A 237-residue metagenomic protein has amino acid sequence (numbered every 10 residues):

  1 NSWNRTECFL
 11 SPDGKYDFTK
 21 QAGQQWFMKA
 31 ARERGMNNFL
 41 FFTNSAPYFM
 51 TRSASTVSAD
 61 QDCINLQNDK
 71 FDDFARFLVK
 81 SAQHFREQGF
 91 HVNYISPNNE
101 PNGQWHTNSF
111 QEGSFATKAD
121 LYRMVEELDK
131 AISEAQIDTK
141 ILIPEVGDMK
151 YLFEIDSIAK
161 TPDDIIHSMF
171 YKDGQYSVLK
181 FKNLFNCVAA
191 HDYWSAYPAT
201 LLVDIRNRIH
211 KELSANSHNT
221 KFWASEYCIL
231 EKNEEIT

Functional and structural regions predicted by a protein language model:
N1-N93, E112-Y122, E126, K130: N-terminal catalytic cores of secreted or lumenal carbohydrate-active enzymes
F41-D60, N98-S109, G147-S157: Aromatic-lined carbohydrate-binding surfaces of glycoside hydrolases
R76-H84, Q88-N93, Q104-T237: Substrate-binding and catalytic surfaces of secreted/luminal carbohydrate-active proteins
